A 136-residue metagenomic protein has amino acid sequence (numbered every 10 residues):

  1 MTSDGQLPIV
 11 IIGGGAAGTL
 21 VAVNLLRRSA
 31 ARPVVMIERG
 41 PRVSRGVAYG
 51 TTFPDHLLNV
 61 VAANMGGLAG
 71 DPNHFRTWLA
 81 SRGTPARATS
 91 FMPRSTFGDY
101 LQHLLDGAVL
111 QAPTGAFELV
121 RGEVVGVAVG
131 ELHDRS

Functional and structural regions predicted by a protein language model:
D4-V35: N-terminal Rossmann-like FAD-binding beta1-loop-alpha1 element of flavoenzymes
V10-I12, I37, L101, V124-G126 (+1 more regions): Short hydrophobic core segments
A16-A17, P41-R42, V125: Short, solvent-exposed loop/turn segments at secondary-structure junctions
L20, D99, H103, G122: Short, contiguous clusters of charged residues that form electrostatic/catalytic patches at enzyme active sites, used
A31, T114-A116: A generic structural signal for alpha->beta connector loops
I37-H103: Glycine-rich active-site loop/strand segments that organize a redox cofactor
L101-Q111: Rossmann-like flavin
A116-R135: A conserved short coil-to-beta-strand element within the FAD-binding core of flavoproteins
